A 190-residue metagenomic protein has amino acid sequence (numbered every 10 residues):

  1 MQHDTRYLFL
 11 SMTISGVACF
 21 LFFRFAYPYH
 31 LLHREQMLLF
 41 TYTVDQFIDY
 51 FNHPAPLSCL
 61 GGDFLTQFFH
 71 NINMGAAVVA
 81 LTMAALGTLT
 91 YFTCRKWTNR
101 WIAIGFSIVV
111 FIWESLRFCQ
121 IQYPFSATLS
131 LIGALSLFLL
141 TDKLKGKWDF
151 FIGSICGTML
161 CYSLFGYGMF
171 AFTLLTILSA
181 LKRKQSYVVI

Functional and structural regions predicted by a protein language model:
M1-C19: Start-transfer (signal-anchor) and selected internal transmembrane alpha helices of multi-pass inner/ER membrane
Y7-M12, V44-F47, W97-F106, L144-S154 (+1 more regions): Membrane-interfacial loop-to-transmembrane alpha-helix junctions, especially the N-terminal start
T13-F23, I108-S115, S154-L160, T173-I177 (+1 more regions): Hydrophobic core of alpha-helical transmembrane segments in multi-pass integral membrane proteins
F20-T82: Membrane-interface coil-to-helix junctions
H33-Q36, F51-A55, I102-W148, Y162-F170: Membrane-interface micro-motifs in multi-pass membrane enzymes
S58, G62-I72, R95-T98, R117-P124: Helix-loop junctions on the outward
A80-W97, F111, L135-L140: Transmembrane-helix motifs of polytopic, lipid-linked glycan transferases
K145-V189: Transmembrane helices and adjacent periplasmic/lumenal helix-loop junctions of polyprenol-phosphate-dependent
